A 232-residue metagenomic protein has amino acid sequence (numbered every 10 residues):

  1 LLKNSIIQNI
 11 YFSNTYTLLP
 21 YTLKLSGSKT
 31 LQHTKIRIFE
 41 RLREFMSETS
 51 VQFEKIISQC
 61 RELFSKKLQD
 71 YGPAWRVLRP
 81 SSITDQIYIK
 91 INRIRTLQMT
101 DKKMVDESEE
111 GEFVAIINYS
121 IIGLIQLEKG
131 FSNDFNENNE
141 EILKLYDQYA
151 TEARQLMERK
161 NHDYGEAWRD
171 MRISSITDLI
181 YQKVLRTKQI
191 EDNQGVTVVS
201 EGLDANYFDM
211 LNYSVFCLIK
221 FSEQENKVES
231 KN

Functional and structural regions predicted by a protein language model:
L2-I10: Extreme N-terminal basic, low-complexity initiation segments that serve as generic localization/processing leaders
S26-G27, R43: Short Gly/Ser/Thr- and charged-rich N-terminal loops/segments that act as flexible capping/hinge elements
H33-F45: Short, Lys/Arg-enriched N-terminal segments with co-localized hydrophobic residues within the first ~10-30 amino acids
L42-N232: Intrinsically disordered, low-complexity regulatory regions that flank transcription factor DNA-binding cores
